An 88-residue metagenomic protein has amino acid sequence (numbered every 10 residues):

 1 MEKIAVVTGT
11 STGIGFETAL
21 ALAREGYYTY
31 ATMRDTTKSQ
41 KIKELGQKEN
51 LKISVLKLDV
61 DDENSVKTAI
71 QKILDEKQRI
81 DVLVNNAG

Functional and structural regions predicted by a protein language model:
I4-V7, L83-V84: Conserved hydrophobic beta-strands of the Rossmann-like cofactor-binding core in SDR/related NAD(P)H-dependent
S11-G13: Conserved glycine-rich cofactor-binding loop
L22: Aromatic pocket-lining residues of Rossmann-like dinucleotide-binding sites
E25-K41: Conserved glycine-rich Rossmann-like NAD(P)H-binding loop of the short-chain dehydrogenase/reductase
S39-I42, V66-I73: A conserved hydrophobic alpha-helix of the Rossmann-fold in NAD(P)-dependent oxidoreductases
L51-K52, K72-N85: A glycine-rich helix->loop->beta "capping" turn within Rossmann-like NAD(P)(H)-dependent oxidoreductase domains
K57-T68: The beta1-alpha1 cofactor-binding region of Rossmann-like NAD(H)/NADP(H)-dependent oxidoreductases
